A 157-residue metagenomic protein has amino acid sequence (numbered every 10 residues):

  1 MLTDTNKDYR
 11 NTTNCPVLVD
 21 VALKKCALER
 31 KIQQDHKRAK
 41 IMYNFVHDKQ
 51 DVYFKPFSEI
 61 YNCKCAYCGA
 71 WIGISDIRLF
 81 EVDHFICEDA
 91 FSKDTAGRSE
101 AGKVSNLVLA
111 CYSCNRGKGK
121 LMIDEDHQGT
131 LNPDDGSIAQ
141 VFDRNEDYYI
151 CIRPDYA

Functional and structural regions predicted by a protein language model:
M1-R10, N14: Extended, low-complexity, charged intrinsically disordered regions
L2, V17-Y67, F91-A101: Short, charged surface segments at domain edges that flank catalytic/cofactor-binding sites
D4, Y112-A157: Domain-exit/linker segments immediately C-terminal to small folded modules
K7-R10, A39-Y43, A157: Charged, low-complexity surface segments at secondary-structure and domain boundaries
I60-N62, K103-S105, G136-I138, N145: Short, well-ordered loop/turn elements at secondary-structure boundaries
C65-C68, C111-C114: Short cysteine-rich clusters marking metal-coordination/redox-active sites
A70-L109, K118-D124, Q128-N132: Histidine-centered nuclease catalytic patch
